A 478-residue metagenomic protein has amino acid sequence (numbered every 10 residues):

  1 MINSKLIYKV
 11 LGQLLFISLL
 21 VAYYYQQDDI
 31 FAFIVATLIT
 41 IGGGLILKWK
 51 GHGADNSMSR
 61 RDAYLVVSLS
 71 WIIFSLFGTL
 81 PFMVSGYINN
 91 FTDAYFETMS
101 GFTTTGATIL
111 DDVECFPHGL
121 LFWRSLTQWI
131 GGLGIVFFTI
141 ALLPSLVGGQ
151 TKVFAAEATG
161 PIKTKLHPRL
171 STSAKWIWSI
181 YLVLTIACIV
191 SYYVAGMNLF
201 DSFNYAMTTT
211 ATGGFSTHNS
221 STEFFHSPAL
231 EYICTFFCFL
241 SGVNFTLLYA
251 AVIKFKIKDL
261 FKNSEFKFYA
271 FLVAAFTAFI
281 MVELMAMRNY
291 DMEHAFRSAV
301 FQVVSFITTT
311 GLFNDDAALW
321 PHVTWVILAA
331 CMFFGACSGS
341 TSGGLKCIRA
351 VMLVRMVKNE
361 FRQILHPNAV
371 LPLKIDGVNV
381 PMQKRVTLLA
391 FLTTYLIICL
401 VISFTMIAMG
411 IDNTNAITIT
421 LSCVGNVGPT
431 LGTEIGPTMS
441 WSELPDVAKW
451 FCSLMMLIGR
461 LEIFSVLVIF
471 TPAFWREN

Functional and structural regions predicted by a protein language model:
M1-N478: Membrane-proximal intracellular helices of multi-pass ion channels
